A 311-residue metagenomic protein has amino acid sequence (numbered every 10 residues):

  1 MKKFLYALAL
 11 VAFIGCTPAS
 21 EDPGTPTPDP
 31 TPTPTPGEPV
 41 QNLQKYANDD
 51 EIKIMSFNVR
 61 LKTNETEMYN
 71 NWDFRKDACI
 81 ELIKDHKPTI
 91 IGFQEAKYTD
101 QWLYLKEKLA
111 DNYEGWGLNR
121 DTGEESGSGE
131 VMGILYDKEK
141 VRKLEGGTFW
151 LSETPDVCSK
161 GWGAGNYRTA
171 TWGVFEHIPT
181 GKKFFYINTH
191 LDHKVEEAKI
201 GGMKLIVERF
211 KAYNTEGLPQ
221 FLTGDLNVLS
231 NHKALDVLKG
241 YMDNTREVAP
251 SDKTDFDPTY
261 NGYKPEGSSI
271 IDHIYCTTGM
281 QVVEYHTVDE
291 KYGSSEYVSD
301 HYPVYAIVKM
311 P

Functional and structural regions predicted by a protein language model:
M1-F4, T17-P18: Positively charged n-region of N-terminal signal peptides that target proteins for export
F4-F13: Sec-dependent N-terminal signal peptides
T17-K108, G123-S128, P311: N-terminal, active-site-proximal structural segment of metallo-dependent hydrolase catalytic domains
P36-L43, E197, G201, K211-Q220 (+1 more regions): Metal-dependent phosphoester-hydrolase catalytic domains
G37-Y46, Q94-K183, E284-V288: Structured beta-strand-rich core segments of catalytic domains in phosphoester-bond hydrolases
E51-E65, E145-F149, K182-D192: Active-site-proximal beta-strand elements of phosphoester/diester hydrolases
K53-V59, C79-W102, L135, G173 (+5 more regions): Active-site beta-strand/loop signature of hydrolases that rely on acidic residues for catalysis
V59-T63, A96-D100, R120-E124, E139-V141 (+6 more regions): Solvent-exposed loop/turn segments at secondary-structure junctions within structured extracellular/periplasmic domains
